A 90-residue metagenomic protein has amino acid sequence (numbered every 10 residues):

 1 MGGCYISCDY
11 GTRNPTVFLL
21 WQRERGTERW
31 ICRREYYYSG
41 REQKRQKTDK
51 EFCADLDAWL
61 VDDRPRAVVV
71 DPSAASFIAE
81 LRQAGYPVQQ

Functional and structural regions predicted by a protein language model:
M1-Y10: ATPase catalytic-site recognition across NTP-hydrolyzing enzymes
G2-G3, P15-T16, P65: Short, surface-exposed beta-edge/turn micro-motifs
T12-P15, T27: Coil-to-beta-strand transition motifs
T16-Q22: Short beta-strand scaffold segments in enzyme catalytic cores
L19, T27-Q90: Mg2+-dependent endonuclease catalytic cores in nucleic-acid-processing enzymes, primarily RNase H-like
